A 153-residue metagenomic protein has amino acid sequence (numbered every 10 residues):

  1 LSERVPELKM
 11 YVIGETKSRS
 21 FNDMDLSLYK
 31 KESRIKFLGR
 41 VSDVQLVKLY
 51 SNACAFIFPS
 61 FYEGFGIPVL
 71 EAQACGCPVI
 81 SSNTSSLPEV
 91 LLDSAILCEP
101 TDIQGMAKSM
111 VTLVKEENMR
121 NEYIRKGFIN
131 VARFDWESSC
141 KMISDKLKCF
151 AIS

Functional and structural regions predicted by a protein language model:
L1-S153: Carbohydrate transferase catalytic cores enriched for Leloir-type hexosyltransferases
